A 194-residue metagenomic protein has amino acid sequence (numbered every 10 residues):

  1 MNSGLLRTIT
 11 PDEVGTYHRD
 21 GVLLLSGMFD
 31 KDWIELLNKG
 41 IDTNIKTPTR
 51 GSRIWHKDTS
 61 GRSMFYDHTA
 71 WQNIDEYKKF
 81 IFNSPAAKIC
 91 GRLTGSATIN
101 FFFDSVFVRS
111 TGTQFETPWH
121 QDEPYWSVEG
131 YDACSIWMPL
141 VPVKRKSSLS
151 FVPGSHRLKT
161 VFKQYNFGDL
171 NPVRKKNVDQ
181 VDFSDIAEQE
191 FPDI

Functional and structural regions predicted by a protein language model:
M1-D20, L25-W119, Y125-S127, Q164: Non-heme Fe(II)-dependent double-stranded beta-helix
V22-L24, S135-P139, D193: Conserved hydrophobic/aromatic beta-strand scaffold that supports enzyme active sites
D30-E35, K39, T43, L140-F162: Internal hydrophobic scaffold segments of catalytic domains
D42, S135, G168: Glycine-rich, phosphate-binding/catalytic loops in enzymes
D104, C134, S147: Change "...and in nucleic-acid phosphodiester-cleaving endonucleases..." to "...and in nucleic-acid processing enzymes
H120, S127-K144: Short, conserved beta-strand element in jelly-roll/cupin
R145-I194: Double-stranded beta-helix
